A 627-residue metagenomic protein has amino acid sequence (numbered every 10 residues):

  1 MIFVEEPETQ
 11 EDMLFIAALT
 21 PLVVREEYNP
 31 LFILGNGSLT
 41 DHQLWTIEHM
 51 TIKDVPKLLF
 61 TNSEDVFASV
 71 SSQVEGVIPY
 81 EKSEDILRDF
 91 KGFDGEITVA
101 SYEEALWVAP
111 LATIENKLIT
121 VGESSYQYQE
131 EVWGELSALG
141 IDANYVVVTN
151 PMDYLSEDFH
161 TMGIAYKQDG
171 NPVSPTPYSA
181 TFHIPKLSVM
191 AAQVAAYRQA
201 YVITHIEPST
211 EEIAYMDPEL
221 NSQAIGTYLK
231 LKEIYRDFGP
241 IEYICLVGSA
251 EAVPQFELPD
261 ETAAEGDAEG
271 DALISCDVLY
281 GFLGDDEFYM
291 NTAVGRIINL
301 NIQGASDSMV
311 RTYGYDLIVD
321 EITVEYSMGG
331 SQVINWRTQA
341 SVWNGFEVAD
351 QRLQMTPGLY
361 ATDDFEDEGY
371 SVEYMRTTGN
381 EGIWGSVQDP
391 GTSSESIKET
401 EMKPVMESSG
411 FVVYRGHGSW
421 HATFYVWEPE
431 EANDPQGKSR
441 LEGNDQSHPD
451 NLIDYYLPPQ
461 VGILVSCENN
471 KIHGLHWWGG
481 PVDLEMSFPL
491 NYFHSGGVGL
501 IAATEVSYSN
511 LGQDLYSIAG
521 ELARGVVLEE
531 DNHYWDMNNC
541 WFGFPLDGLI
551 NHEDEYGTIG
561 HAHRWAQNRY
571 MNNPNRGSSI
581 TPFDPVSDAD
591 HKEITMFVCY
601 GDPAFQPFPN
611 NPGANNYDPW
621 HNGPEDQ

Functional and structural regions predicted by a protein language model:
I2-E27, I33-N36, E96-E123, N150: A structural feature that tracks compact, well-ordered secondary-structure segments with a strong bias toward
E6-P7, S63, S249-A250: Solvent-exposed coil/turn segments that connect beta secondary-structure elements in extracytoplasmic/periplasmic
Q10-L19, V23-S71, A105, V202-K232: Post-signal peptide N-terminal segment of secreted/secretory-pathway proteins
H42-M50, R88, F424, N451-I453: Short, T/G/N/S-enriched strand-turn elements that build extracellular solenoid repeat scaffolds
T51-K57, F90-F93, D142: Feature for peripheral, non-core segments
V55-N62, P79, I97-V99, G462: Short, hydrophobic beta-strand segments that form beta-sheet elements in well-ordered domains
V74-F90: Intrinsic, low-complexity N-terminal interaction/targeting segments
D94-Q627: Cysteine-dependent hydrolase recognition
